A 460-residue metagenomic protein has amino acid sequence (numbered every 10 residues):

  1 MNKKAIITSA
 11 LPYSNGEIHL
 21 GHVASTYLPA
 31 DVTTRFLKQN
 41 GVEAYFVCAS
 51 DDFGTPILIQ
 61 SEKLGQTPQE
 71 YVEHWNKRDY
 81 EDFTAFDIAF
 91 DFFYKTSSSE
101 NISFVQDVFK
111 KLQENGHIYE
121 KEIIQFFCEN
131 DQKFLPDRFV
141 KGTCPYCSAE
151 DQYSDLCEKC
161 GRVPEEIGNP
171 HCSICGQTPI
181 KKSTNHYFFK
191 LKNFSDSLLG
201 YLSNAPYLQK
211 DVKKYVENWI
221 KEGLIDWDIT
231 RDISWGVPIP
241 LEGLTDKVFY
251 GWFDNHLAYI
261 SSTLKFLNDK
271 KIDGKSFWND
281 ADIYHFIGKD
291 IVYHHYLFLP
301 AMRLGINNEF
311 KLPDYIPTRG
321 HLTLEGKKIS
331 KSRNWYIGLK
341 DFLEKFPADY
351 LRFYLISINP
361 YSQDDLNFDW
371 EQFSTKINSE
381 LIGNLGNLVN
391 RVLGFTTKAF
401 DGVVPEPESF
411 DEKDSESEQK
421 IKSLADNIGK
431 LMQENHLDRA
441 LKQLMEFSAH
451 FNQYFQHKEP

Functional and structural regions predicted by a protein language model:
N2-V42, V47-C48, E100-F104, C147 (+4 more regions): Structured secondary-structure scaffolds
N2-Y201: N-terminal, positively charged nucleic-acid-binding surface of large information/translation enzymes
T55-S61, I88, Q363-Q372, A425-I428: A short small-residue
Q66, L324, P407-D414, H436: A ubiquitous short alpha-helical element
V72, V105, D414, I421 (+1 more regions): Hydrophobic packing residues in well-ordered alpha-helices of helical domains and bundles
T84, I88, N390, G394-D401 (+1 more regions): Charged/polar positions within long, soluble alpha-helices
F127-N130, T318-H321, E371-Q372, P405-E412 (+1 more regions): A glycine-rich phosphate-binding loop feature that marks nucleotide/adenosyl-phosphate handling sites
E371, F400-G429, Y454-P460: Acidic, turn-prone loop/beta-hairpin segments
